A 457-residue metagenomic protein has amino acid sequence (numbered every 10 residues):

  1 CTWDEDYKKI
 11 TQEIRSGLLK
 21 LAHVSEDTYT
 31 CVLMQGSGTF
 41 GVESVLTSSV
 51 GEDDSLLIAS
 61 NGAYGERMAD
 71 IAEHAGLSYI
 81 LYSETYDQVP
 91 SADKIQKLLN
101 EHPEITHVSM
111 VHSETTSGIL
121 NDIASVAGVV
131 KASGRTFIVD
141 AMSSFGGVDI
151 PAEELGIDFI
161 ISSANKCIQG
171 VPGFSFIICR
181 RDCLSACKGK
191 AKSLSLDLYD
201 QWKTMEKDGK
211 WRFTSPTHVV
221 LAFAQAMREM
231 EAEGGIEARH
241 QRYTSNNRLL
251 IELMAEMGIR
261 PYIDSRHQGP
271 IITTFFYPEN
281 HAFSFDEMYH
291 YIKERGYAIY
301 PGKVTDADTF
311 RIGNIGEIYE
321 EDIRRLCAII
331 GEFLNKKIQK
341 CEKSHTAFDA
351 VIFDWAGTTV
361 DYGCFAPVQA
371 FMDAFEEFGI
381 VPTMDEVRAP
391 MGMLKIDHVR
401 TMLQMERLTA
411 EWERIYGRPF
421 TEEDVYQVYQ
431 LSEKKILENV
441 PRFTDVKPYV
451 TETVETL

Functional and structural regions predicted by a protein language model:
C1-S44, A63, R67-E73: Conserved N-terminal alpha-helix of the aminotransferase class I/II PLP-enzyme fold
V50-E66: Conserved PLP-anchoring active-site segment centered on the Schiff-base-forming lysine
V89-G146: Active-site phosphate-binding strand-loop segment of PLP-dependent enzymes
E153-N165: Conserved active-site segment immediately N-terminal to the catalytic lysine that forms the internal aldimine
N165-E252: Active-site C-terminal subdomain of aminotransferase-like
R260-Y291: Conserved PLP-binding catalytic core of the aspartate aminotransferase-like
T309-C341: PLP-dependent enzyme catalytic core of the Aspartate aminotransferase-like
T346-E452: N-terminal helical cap/lid subdomain that shapes the substrate entry/recognition surface in HAD-like hydrolases
